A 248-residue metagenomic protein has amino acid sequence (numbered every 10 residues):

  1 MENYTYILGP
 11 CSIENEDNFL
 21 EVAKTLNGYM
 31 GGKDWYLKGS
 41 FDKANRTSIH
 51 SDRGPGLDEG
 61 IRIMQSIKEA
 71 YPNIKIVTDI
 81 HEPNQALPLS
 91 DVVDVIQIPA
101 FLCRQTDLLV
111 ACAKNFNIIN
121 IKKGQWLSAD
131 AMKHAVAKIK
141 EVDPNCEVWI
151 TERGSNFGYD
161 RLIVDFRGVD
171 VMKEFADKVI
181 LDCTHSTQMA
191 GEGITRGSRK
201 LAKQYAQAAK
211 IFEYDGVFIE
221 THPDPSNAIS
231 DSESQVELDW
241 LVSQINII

Functional and structural regions predicted by a protein language model:
M1-I7, R62, I248: N-terminal amphipathic alpha-helix/helix-capping segment at the start of soluble metabolic enzymes
I7, Y36-K38, V77, Q97 (+3 more regions): Conserved beta-strand positions in the central sheet of alpha/beta enzyme cores
I7-N18, Y36-L57, T221-S232: Glycine-rich, proline-tolerant flexible connector loops at the mouths of alpha/beta enzymes
S12, A100-C103, Y205, F212-S234: Glycine-rich phosphate-binding active-site loops on the catalytic face of alpha/beta enzymes
S12-L26, P55-R62, R196-Q204: Glycine-rich anion/phosphate-binding loops
L26-G31, H50-V77, C112-I118, V169-L181 (+2 more regions): Alpha-helix-loop-beta-strand connector modules within alpha/beta enzyme cores
P55-G56, Y71-Q85, D94-L108, N117-A129 (+1 more regions): Catalytic beta/alpha-barrel core
F116-T221: Catalytic alpha/beta core domains of metabolic enzymes, predominantly
